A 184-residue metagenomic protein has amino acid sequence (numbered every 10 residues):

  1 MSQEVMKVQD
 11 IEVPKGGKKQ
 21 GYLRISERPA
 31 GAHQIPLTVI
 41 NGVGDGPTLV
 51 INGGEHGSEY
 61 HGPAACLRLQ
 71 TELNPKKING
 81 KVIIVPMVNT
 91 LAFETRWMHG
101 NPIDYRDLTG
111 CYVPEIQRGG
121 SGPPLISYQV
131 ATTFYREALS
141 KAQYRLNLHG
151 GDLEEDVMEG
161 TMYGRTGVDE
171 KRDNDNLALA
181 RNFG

Functional and structural regions predicted by a protein language model:
M1-G184: Structured catalytic-domain cores with a bias toward divalent-metal coordination
